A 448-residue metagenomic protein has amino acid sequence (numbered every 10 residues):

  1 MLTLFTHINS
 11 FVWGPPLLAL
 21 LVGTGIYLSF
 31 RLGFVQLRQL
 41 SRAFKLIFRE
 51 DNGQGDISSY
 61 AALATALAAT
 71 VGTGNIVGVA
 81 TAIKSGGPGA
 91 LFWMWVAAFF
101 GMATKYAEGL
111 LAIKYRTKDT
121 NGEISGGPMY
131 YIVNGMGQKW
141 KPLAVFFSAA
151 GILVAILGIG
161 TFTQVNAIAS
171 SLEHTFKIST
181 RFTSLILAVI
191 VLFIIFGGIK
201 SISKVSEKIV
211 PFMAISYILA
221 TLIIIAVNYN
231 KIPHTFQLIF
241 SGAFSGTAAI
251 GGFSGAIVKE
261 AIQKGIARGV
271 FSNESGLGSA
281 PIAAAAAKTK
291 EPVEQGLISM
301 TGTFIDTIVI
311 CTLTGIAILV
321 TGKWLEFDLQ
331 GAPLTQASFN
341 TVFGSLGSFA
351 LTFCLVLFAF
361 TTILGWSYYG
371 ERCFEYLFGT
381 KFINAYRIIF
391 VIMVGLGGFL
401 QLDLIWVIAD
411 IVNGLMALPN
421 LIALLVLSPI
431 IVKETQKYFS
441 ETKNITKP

Functional and structural regions predicted by a protein language model:
M1-T73, I83-A90, G101, G395 (+1 more regions): N-terminal alpha-helical transmembrane segments of multi-pass membrane transport and channel/translocase proteins
N9-R42, K84-G122, L143, D306-L313 (+1 more regions): Extracellular loop-to-transmembrane helix junctions
L17, L32-Q36, G74-V79, A155-I168 (+5 more regions): Transmembrane helix-loop junctions in multi-pass membrane proteins
L20-Y27, R31-F44, V165-L172, S179-L187 (+5 more regions): Membrane-interface loop-to-helix entry segments
T24, L28-S29, F100-G122, M129 (+4 more regions): Helix-loop-helix module between adjacent transmembrane segments
S29, E108-R116, T120, L222-L238 (+4 more regions): Extracellular/periplasmic helix-exit of transmembrane alpha-helices
F34-S58, T81-I83, G87-L91, W95 (+4 more regions): Flexible loop linkers connecting adjacent transmembrane helices in multi-pass alpha-helical membrane transporters
Q54-S85, L111-G135, F146-A149, L153 (+1 more regions): Alpha-helical membrane segments and immediately flanking helix-loop junctions that form or couple to the substrate/ion
